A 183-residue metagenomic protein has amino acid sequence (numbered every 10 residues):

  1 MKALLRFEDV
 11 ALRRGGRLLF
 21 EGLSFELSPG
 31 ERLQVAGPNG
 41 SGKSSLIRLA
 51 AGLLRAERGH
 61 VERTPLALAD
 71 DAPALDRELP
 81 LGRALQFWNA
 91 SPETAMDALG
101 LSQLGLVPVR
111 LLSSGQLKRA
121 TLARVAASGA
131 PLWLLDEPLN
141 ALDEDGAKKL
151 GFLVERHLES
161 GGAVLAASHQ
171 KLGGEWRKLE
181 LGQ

Functional and structural regions predicted by a protein language model:
L5-F7, L19-G22, L142: Conserved structural motif at the start of ABC-family nucleotide-binding domains
A36-P38: The feature captures the beta-strand-to-loop junction immediately N-terminal to the Walker
I47-S91, L172, L181-Q183: ABC ATPase nucleotide-binding domain signature region
P92-L104: Conserved ABC ATPase "signature" region
P108-G115: Conserved ABC ATPase signature
L122, G161: Hydrophobic anchor residue at the start of the ABC signature
V125-A126: ABC ATPase C-loop
W133-E137: Catalytic Walker B motif of ABC-type/P-loop ATPase nucleotide-binding domains
